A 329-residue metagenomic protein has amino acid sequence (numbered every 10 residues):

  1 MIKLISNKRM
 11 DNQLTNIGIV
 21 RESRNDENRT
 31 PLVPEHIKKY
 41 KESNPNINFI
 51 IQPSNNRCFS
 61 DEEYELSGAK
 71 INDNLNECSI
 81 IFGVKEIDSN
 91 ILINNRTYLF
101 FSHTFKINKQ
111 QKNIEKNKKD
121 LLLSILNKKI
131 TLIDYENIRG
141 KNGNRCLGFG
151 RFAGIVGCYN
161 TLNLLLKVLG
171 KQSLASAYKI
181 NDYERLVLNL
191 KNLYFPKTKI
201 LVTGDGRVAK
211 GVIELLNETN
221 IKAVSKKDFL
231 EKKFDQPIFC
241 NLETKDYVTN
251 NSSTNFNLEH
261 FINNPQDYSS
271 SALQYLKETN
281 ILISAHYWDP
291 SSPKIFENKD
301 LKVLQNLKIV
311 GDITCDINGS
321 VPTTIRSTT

Functional and structural regions predicted by a protein language model:
R9-S124, K128: An N-terminal-biased, well-structured beta-alpha scaffold segment characteristic of Rossmann-like dinucleotide-binding
E22-S54, S173-E278: Glycine-rich phosphate/diphosphate-binding loop of Rossmann-like nucleotide-binding domains
E63-S79, E86, E243-N298: A structured beta-alpha segment of the ubiquitous adenosine-cofactor-binding alpha/beta core
K85-E86, H103, Y287-W288, T314-C315: Short glycine-/small-residue-rich Rossmann-like dinucleotide-binding loops
I87-S89, I93-T198: Glycine/serine-rich phosphate-binding loop and adjoining beta1-alpha1 elements at the start of nucleotide-handling
N108-D134, S292-T329: Rossmann-fold NAD(P)-binding glycine/threonine-rich loop
